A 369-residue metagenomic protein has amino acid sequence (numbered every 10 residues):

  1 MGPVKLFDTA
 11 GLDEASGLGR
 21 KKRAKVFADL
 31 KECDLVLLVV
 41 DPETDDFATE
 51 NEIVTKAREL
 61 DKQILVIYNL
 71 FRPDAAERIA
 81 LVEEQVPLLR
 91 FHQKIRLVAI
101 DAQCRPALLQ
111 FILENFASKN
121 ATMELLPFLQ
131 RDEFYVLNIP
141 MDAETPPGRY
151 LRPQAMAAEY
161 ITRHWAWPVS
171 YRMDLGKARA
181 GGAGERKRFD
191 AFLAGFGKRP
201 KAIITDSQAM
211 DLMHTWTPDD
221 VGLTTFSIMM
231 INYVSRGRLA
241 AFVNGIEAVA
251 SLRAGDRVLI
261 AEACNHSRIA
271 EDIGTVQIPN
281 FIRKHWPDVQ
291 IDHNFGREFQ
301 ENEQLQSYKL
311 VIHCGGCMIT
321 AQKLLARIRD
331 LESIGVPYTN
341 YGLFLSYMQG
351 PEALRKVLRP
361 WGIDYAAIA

Functional and structural regions predicted by a protein language model:
M1-A10, G17-R96, M123-F128, R149-S170 (+4 more regions): Conserved C-terminal guanine-recognition region of P-loop GTPase G domains, centered on the G4
L6, L37-V39, I67, V136-N138 (+3 more regions): Structural motif
G11-L12, P42-E43, M141-A143, A209 (+2 more regions): Short glycine-rich anion-binding loops that position phosphate/pyrophosphate groups of nucleotides and phosphorylated
A15, A75, R105, P147-G148 (+1 more regions): Alpha-helix N-cap/helix-start motif
T44-F47, P73-A76, A102, P106 (+2 more regions): Loop/helix-junction capping segments adjacent to catalytic residues or to phosphate/diphosphate-binding pockets
K62-L65, L70-P127, R131-V136, A143 (+5 more regions): Canonical P-loop GTPase G-domain recognition
G148-A369: C-terminal effector/interaction modules appended to NTPase cores
